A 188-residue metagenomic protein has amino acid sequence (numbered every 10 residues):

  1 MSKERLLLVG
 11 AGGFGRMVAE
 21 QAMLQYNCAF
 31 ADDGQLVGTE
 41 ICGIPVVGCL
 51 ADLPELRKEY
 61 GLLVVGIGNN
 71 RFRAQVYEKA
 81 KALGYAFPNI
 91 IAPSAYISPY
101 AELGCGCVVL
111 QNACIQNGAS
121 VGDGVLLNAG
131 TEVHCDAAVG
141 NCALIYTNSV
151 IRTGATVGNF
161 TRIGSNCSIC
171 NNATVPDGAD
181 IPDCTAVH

Functional and structural regions predicted by a protein language model:
M1-R57: Hydrophobic, well-ordered beta-alpha structural blocks that scaffold small-molecule cofactor pockets
K3-E4, Y60-L62, F160: A short, structure-level motif marking secondary-structure boundaries and short turns
G10, V64-G68, C135, N171: Small/polar loops that bind or transfer phosphate-bearing groups
A11, D33-G34, C49-L50, I67 (+3 more regions): Fold-independent oxyanion-binding glycine-rich loops and adjacent beta-strand/coil segments at enzyme active sites
G13, R71-F72, E102: Short alpha-helical
E20, A51-K58, Q75-A82, C105 (+4 more regions): Replace "anionic and nucleotidyl ligands
V37-Y96: Phosphate-bearing ligand-interacting subdomains that bind or position ATP/ADP/UDP/GDP/NAD(P) or nucleotide-linked
N89-H188: Structural signal for interior beta-strand "rungs" in well-ordered beta-sheet cores of soluble enzyme domains
